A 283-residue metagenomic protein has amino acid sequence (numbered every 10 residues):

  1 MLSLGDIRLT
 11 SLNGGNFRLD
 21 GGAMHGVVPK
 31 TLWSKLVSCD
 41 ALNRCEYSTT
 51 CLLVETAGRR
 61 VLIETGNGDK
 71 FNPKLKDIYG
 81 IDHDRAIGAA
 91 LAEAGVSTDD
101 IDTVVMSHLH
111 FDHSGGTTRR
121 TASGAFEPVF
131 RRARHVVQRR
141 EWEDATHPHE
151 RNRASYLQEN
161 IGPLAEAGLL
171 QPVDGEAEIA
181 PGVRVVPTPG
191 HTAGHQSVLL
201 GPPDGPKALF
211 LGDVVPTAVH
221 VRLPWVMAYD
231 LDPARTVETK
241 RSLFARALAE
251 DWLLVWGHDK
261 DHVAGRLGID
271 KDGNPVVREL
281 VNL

Functional and structural regions predicted by a protein language model:
L2-R8, N13-A94, S197-V214: Conserved beta-strand hairpin/beta-sheet module of binuclear metal-dependent hydrolase folds, prominently
G14-G15, T65-G68, L109, R140-E141 (+4 more regions): Active-site metal-binding loops of divalent metal-dependent hydrolases
V61-I63, V105, H135, A208-F210 (+1 more regions): Residue-level marker for buried hydrophobic side chains located in beta-strands that build the well-ordered beta-sheet
D77-A89, L199, D204-L283: Cap/insert and terminal regions of metallo-dependent hydrolase folds
D82-V96, D100-D102, A122, E127-P187 (+1 more regions): Metallo-beta-lactamase
I101-D112: Metallo-beta-lactamase
S114-A125, G265-G268: Metal-dependent catalytic neighborhoods of phosphoester/phosphodiester hydrolases
S114-G116, V186-Q196: Active-site glycine- and acidic-residue-rich loops that bind and position anionic ligands or nucleotide-like cofactors
